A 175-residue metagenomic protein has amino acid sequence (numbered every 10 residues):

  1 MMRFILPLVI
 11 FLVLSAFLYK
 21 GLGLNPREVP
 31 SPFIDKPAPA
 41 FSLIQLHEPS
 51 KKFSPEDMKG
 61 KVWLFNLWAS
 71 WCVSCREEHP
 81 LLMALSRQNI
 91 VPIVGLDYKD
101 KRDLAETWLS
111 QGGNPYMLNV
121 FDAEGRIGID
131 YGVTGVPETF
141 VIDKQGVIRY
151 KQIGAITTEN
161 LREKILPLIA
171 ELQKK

Functional and structural regions predicted by a protein language model:
M1-I44: N-terminal targeting signals for export/organelle localization
F4, S110-P115, D122-Q173: Thiol/disulfide oxidoreductase modules built on the thioredoxin-like
G23-L24, I44-S50, N119-D122: Short gly/ser/thr-rich secondary-structure transition/capping motifs
P37, K61-W63, L67-W71, G135: Short pre-active-site segment immediately N-terminal to redox-active cysteine/selenocysteine motifs in thiol-based
A40, I90-V91, Y116-M117: A generic structural signal for alpha->beta connector loops
F41-W63: A short beta-strand-turn-helix
L64-N66, G95, V141: Hydrophobic beta-strand core positions in alpha/beta domains
R76-G113, A123-D130: Structural microenvironment flanking redox-active thiols in thiol-disulfide oxidoreductases
